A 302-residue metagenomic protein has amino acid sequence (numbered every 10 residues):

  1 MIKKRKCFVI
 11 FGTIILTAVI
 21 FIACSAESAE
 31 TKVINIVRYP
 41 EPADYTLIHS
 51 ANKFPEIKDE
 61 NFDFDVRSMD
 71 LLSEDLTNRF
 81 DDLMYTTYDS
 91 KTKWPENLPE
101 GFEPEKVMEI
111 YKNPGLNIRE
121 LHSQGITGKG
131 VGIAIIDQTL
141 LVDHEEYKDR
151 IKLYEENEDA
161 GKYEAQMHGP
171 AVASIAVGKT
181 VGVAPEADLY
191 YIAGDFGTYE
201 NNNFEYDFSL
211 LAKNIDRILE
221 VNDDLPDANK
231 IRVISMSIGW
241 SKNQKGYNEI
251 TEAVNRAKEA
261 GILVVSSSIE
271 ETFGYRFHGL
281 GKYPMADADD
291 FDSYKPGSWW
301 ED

Functional and structural regions predicted by a protein language model:
I2-F11: Bacterial N-terminal signal peptides that target proteins for export
G12-F21: Bacterial N-terminal signal peptides
I20-T31: Sec-dependent signal peptide cleavage junction
E30-G130, E145: Protease zymogen maturation seam
Y39, H122, G128, G197-D290: Substrate-binding/access-modulating region of protease and related hydrolase catalytic domains
F80, E120-I133, Q138-K152, A160-S209 (+2 more regions): Subtilisin-like serine protease catalytic core
I136, V142-Y147, I151-Y154, S267 (+1 more regions): Catalytic-core environment of secreted peptidases
E158-A165, Y294-S298: A short acidic, glycine-rich active-site loop that binds or catalyzes chemistry on phosphate/adenosine moieties
